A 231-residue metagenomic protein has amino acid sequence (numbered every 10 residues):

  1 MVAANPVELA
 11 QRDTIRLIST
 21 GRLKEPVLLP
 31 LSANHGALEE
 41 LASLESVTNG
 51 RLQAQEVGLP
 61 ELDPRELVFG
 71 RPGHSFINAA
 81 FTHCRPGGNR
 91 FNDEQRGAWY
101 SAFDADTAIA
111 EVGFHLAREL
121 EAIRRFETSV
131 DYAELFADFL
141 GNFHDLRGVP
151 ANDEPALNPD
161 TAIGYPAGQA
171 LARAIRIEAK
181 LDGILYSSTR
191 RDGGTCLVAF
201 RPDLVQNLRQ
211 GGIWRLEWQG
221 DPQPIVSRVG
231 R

Functional and structural regions predicted by a protein language model:
M1-N92, F103, F114-R231: Active-site and NAD+-binding cores of ADP-ribose-processing enzymes
G97-A102: A short, exposed loop/beta-hairpin motif centered on an aromatic-Gly-Thr core
